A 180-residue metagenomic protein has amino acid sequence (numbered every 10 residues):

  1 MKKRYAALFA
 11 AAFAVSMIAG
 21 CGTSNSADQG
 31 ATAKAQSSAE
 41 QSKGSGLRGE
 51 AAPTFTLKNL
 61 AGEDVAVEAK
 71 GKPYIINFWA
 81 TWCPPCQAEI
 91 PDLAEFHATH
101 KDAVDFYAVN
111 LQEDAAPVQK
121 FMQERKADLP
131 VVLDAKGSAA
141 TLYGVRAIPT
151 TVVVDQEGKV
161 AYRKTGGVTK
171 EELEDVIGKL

Functional and structural regions predicted by a protein language model:
M1-T54, I177-L180: N-terminal targeting signals for export/organelle localization
G46-G49, T54-Y74: A short beta-strand-turn-helix
P53, P84-P85, P91-A94, P130 (+2 more regions): Proline-centered helix-kink/hinge sites
K72, K120-D128, A135-K179: Thiol/disulfide oxidoreductase modules built on the thioredoxin-like
I75-I76, F106: Hydrophobic beta-strand anchors of alpha/beta hydrolase catalytic cores
N77-C83: Aromatic-flanked redox-active Cys/Sec active sites in thiol-based oxidoreductases, especially the WC-centered
Q87-R125, A135-T141: Structural microenvironment flanking redox-active thiols in thiol-disulfide oxidoreductases
